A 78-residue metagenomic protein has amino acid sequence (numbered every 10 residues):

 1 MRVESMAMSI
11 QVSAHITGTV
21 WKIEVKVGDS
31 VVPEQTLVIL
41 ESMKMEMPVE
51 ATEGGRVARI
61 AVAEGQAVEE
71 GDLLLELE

Functional and structural regions predicted by a protein language model:
R2-T19, I39-T52, L77: Short beta-strand-turn/beta-hairpin segments enriched in glycine/proline and small hydrophobics that form edge-strand
T17-T19, G28, G54, G65: Generic structural motif
K22, D29, P48: Active-site-proximal flexible loops/turns
K22-K26, R59-V62: Short histidine-centered loop motifs in beta-beta connectors
K26-L37, E64-L74: Short, well-structured beta-strand-loop connectors
M47-G54, R59-E78: C-terminal structural segments of small proteins and small subunits
